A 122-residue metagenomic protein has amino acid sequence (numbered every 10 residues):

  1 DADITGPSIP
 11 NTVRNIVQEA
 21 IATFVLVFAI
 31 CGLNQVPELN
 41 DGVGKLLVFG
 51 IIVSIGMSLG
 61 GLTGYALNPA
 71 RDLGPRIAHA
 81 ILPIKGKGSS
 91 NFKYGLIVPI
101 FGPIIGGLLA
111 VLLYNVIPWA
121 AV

Functional and structural regions predicted by a protein language model:
D1-V122: Membrane-interface helix-loop junctions and terminal tails of multi-pass membrane proteins
